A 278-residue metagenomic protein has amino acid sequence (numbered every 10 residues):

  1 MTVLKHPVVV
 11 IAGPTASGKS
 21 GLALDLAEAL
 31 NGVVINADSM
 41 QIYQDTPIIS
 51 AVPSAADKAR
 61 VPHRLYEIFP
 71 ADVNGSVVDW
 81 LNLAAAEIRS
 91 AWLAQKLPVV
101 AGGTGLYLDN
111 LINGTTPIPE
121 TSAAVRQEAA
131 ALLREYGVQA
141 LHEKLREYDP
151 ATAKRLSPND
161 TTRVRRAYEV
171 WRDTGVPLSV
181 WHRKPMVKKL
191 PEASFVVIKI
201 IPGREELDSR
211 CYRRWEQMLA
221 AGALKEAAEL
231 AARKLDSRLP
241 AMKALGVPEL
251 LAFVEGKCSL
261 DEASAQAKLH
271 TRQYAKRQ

Functional and structural regions predicted by a protein language model:
M1-R277: Phosphate/pyrophosphate-binding catalytic cores of soluble transferases and nucleic-acid-acting enzymes
